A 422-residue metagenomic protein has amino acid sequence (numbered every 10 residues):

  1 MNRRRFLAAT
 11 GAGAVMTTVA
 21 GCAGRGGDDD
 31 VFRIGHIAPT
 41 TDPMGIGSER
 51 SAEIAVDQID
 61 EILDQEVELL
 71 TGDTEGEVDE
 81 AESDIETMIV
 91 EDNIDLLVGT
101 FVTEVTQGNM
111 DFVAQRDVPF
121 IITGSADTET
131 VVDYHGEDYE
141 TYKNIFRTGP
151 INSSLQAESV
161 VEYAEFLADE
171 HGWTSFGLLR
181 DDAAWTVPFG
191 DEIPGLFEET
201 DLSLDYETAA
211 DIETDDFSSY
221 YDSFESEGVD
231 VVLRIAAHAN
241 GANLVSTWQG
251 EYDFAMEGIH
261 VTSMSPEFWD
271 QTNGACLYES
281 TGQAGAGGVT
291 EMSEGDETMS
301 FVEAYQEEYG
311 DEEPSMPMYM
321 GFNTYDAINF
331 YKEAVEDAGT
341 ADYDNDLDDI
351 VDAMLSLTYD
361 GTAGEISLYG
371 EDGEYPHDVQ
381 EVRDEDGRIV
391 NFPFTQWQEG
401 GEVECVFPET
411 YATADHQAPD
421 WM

Functional and structural regions predicted by a protein language model:
R4-C22: N-terminal export signals
V19-V31: Sec-dependent signal peptide cleavage junction
F32-E53, G72-D79, F101-E104, L179-P188 (+2 more regions): Extracytoplasmic "Venus flytrap"
R50-T71, N93, T200-L202: Signal peptide-proximal N-terminal region of secreted/periplasmic/extracellular or secretory-lumen proteins
V78-D95, A164-L167, D216-G228: Short, well-structured alpha-helical segments in soluble
D95-E207, A255-T281: Extracytoplasmic ligand/sensor domains, especially the bilobed periplasmic-binding protein
P150-S153, Q249-Y325: Extracellular/periplasmic periplasmic-binding protein-like sensory domains
D311-M318, K332-E404: Segments of small-molecule ligand-sensing domains
